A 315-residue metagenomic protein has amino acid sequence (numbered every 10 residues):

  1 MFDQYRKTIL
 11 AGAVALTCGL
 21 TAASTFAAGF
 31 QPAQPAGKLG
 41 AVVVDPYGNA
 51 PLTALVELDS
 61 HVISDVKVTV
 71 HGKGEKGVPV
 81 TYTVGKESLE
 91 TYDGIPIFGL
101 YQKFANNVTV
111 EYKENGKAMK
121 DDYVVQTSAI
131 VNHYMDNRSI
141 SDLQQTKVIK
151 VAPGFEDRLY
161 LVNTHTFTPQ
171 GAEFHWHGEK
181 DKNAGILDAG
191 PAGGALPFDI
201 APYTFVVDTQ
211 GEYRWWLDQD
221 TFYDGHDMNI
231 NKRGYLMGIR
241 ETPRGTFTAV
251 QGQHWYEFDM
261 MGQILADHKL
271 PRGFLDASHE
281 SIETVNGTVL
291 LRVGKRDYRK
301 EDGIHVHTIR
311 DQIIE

Functional and structural regions predicted by a protein language model:
M1-F26: Gram-negative bacterial Sec-dependent N-terminal signal peptides
G29-K73, K86, E90-G94, Y101-E315: Histidine-/acidic-rich catalytic cores in large beta-rich domains
V78-S88: Solvent-exposed beta-strand/loop surfaces of large extracellular or lumenal domains
